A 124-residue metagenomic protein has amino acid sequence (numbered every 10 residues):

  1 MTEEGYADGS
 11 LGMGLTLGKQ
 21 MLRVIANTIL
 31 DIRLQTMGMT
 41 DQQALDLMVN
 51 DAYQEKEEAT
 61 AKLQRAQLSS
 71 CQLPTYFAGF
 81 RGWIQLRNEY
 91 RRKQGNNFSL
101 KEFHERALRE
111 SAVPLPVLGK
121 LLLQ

Functional and structural regions predicted by a protein language model:
M1-Q124: N-terminal maturation segment of proteins
